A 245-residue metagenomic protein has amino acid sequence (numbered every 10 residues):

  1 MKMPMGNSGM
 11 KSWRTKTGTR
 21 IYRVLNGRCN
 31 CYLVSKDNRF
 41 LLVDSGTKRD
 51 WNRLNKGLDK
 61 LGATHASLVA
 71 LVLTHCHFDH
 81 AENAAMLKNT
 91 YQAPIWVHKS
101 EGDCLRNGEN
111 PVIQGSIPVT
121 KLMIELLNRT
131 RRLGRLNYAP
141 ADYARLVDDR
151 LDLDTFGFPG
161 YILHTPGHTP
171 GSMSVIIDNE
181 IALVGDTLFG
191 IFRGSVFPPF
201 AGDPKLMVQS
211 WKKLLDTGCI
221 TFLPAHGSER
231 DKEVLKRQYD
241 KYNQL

Functional and structural regions predicted by a protein language model:
G6-M10, L133-F158: Short, conserved active-site entrance elements at the starts or edges of catalytic domains
M10-L61, S174-G185: Conserved beta-strand hairpin/beta-sheet module of binuclear metal-dependent hydrolase folds, prominently
L33, A66-T90, G102, D148-D149 (+6 more regions): Soluble, non-transmembrane catalytic domains of enzymes that act on hydrophobic metabolites at membranes
L41-V43, V72, I95, L183 (+1 more regions): Residue-level marker for buried hydrophobic side chains located in beta-strands that build the well-ordered beta-sheet
K48-R49, R135-L136, P159-V234, Q238-K241: Metallo-beta-lactamase
R53, N83, V234-L235: Residues at alpha-helix caps and immediate loop-helix transition turns in enzyme cores, especially N- and C-cap
D59-R145: Active-site HxH/HxHxD metal-binding segment of metal-dependent hydrolases
P94-K99, Q238-L245: Core catalytic region of metal-dependent phosphoesterases/phosphodiesterases, especially metallo-beta-lactamase-like
